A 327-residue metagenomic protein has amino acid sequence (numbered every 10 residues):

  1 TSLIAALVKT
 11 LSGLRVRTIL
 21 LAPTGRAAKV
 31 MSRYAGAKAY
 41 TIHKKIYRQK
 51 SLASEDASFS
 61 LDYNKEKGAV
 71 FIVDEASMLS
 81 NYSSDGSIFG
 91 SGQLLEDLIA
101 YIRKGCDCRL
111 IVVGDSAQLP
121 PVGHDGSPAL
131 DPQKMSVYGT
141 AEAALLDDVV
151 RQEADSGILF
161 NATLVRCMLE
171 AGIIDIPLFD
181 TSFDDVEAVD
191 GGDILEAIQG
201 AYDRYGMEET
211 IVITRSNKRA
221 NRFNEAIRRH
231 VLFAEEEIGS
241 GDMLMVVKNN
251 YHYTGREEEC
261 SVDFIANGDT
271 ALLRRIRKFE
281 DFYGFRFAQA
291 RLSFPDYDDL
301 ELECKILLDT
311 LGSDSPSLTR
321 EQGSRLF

Functional and structural regions predicted by a protein language model:
T1-D180: ASCE P-loop NTPase helicase motor core
D97, Y101-C108, S116-L326: Conserved helicase motor core of P-loop NTPases
